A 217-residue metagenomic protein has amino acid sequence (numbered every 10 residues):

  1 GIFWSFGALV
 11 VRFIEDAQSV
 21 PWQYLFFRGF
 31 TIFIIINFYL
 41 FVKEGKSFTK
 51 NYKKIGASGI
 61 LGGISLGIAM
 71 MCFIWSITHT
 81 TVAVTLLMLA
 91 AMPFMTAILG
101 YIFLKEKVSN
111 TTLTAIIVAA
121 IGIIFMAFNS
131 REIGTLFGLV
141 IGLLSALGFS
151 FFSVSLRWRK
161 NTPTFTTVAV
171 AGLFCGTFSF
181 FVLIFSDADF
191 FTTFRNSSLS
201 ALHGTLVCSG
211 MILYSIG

Functional and structural regions predicted by a protein language model:
G1-F27, I64, C72, R131-W158 (+3 more regions): Glycine-/small-residue-enriched transmembrane alpha-helix faces in small-molecule transporters and effluxers
L9-P21, S47-T49, T78, I124-F137 (+1 more regions): Membrane-interface helix termini and inter-helical loops of multi-pass transporters
I14, Y24, R28, S76 (+5 more regions): Hydrophobic/aromatic residues within transmembrane alpha-helices of multi-pass small-molecule transporters
D16-Q23, M71-M88, T164-F165, L213-G217: Structural motif at transmembrane-helix junctions in multi-pass transporters
Q23-T31, I74-K105, S145: Specific alpha-helical transmembrane segments that line the substrate/conduction pathway and gating interfaces
I36, L99, V108-F128, L147 (+1 more regions): Hydrophobic transmembrane alpha-helices of multi-pass small-molecule transport proteins
L40, S47-C72, L136-S145, F190-S209 (+1 more regions): Loop-to-transmembrane-helix transition segments
L86-L89, K105-F125, E132-L139, F194: Loop-to-transmembrane alpha-helix entry segments
